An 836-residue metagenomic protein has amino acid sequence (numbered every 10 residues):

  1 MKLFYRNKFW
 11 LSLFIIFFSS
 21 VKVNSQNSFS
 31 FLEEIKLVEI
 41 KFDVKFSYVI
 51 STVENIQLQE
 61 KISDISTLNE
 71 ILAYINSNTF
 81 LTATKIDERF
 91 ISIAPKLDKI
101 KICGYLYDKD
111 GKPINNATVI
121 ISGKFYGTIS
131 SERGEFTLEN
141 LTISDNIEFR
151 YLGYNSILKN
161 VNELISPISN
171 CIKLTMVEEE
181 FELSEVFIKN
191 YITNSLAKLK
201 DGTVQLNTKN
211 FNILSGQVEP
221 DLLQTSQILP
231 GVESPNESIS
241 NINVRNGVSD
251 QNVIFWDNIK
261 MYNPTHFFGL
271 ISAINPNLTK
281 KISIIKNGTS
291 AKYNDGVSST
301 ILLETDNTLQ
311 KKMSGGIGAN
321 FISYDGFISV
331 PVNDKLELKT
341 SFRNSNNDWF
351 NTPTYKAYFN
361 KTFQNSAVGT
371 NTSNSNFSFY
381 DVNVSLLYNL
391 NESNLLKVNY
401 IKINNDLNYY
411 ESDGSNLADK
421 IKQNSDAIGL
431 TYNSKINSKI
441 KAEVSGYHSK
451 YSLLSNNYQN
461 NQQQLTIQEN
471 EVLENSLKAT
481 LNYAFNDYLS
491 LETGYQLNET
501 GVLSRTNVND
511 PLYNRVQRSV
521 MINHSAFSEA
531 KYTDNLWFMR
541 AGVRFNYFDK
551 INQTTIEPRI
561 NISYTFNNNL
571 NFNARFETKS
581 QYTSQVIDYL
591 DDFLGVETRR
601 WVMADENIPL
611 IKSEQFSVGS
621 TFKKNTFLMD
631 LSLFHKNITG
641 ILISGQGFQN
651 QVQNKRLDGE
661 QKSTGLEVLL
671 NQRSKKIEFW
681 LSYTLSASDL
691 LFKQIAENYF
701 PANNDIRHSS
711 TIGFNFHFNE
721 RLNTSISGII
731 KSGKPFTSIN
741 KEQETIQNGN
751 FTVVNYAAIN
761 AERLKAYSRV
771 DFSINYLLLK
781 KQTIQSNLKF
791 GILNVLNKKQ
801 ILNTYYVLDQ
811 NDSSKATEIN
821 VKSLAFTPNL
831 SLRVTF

Functional and structural regions predicted by a protein language model:
I35-K45, T79, E88-S122, E148-S156 (+3 more regions): Short, acidic, small-residue-rich periplasmic hinge/interaction motif at the N-terminus of Gram-negative outer-membrane
N76, I129, E135, G153-N155 (+5 more regions): Periplasmic N-terminal accessory/gating domains of Gram-negative outer-membrane beta-barrel systems
V253, K281-S290, S298-D306, M313-N365 (+2 more regions): Predominantly transmembrane beta-strands of Gram-negative outer membrane beta-barrel pores used for transport
I322-N346, F363-D406, Q423-A442, F485-L491 (+1 more regions): Transmembrane beta-barrel wall of Gram-negative outer-membrane proteins
W349, P353, R721, I730-Q747 (+2 more regions): C-terminal beta-signal and adjacent terminal beta-strands/loops of Gram-negative outer-membrane beta-barrel proteins
S393-A442, K450-E474, N514-Q517: Flexible loop and strand-edge segments within Gram-negative outer membrane beta-barrel domains
I421-A427, T431-K435, N470, S519-M521 (+6 more regions): Outer-membrane beta-barrel signature, preferentially recognizing the C-terminal barrel domain of Gram-negative
H635-N637, R656-K741: Gram-negative outer-membrane beta-barrel transporters
